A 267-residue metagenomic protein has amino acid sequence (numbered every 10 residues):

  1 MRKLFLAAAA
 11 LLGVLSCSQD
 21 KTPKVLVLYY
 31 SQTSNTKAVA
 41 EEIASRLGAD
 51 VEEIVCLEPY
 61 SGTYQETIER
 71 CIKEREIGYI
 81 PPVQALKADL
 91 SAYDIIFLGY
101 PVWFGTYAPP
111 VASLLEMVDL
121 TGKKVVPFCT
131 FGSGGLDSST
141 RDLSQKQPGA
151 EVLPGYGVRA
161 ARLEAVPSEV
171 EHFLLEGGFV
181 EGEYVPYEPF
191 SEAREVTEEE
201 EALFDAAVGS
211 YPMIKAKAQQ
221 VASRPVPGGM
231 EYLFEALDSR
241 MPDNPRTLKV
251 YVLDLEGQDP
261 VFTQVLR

Functional and structural regions predicted by a protein language model:
M1-L4: Positively charged n-region of N-terminal signal peptides that target proteins for export
L15-S16: C-terminal motif of bacterial Sec signal peptides marking the signal peptidase cleavage site
D20-L98, G105-Y107, A112, E116 (+5 more regions): N-terminal beta1-alpha1-beta2 submodule of the flavodoxin-like/Rossmannoid cofactor-binding fold
L90, E116-G122, Q147: Short, conserved loop/helix-junction motifs that constitute active-site signature segments in enzyme catalytic cores
V126-L163: Short, glycine-/small-residue-rich phosphate/pyrophosphate-handling segment
S138, D243-K249: Short, surface-exposed coil-to-beta transition loops
V166, F173-A216: Short, non-transmembrane alpha-helical segments in secretory-pathway proteins
